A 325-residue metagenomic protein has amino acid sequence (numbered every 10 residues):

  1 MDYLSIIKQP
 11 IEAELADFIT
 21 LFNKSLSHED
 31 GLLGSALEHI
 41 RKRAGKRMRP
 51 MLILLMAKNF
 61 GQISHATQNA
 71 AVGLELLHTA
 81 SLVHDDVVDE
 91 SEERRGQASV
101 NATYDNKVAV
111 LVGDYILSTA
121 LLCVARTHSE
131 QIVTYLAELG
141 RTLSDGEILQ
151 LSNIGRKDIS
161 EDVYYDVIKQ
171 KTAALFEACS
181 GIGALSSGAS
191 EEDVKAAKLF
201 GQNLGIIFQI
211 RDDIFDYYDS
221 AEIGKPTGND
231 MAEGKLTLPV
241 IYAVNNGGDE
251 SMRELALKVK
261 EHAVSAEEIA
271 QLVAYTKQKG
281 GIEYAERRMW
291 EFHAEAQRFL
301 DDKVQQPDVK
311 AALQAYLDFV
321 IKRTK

Functional and structural regions predicted by a protein language model:
M1-K325: All-alpha prenyltransferase/terpene-synthase fold signal
